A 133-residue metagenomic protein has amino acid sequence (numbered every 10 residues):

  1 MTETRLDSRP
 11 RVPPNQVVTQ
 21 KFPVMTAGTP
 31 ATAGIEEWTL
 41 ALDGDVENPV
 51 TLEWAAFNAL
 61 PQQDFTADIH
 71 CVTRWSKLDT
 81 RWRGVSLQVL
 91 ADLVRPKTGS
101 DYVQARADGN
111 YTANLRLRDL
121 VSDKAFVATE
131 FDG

Functional and structural regions predicted by a protein language model:
T2-G133: Structured, non-membrane catalytic/scaffold regions adjacent to prosthetic-group chemistry
